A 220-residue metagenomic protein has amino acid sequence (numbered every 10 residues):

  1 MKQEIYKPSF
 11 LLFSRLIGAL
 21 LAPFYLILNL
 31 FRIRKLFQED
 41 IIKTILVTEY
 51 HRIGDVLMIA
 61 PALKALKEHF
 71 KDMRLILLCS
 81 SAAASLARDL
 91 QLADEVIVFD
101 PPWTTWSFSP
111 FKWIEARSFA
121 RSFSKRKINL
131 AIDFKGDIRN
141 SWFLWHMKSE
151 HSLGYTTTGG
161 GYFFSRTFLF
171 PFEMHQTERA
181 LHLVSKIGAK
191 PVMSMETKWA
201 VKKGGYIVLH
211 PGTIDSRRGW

Functional and structural regions predicted by a protein language model:
M1-W220: Catalytic machinery of carbohydrate-active enzymes, primarily nucleotide-sugar-dependent glycosyltransferases
